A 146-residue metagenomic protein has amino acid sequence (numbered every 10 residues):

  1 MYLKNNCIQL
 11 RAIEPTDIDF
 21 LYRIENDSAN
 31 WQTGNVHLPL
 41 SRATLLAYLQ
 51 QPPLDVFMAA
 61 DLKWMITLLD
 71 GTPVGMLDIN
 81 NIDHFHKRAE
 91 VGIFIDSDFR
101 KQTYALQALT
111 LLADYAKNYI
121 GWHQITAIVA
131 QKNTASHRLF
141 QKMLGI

Functional and structural regions predicted by a protein language model:
M1-I18, E25-D27, T67-I146: Acyl-donor (CoA/ACP) binding surface of acyl/acetyltransferases
A12, R23, L54-V56: Short secondary-structure boundary/capping segments within folded domains
T16-D19, F57-A59: Short acidic-aromatic low-complexity motifs
F20, T44-Q51, Q107, L111: Alpha-helical elements of Rossmann-like donor-binding domains used by nucleotide-donor carbohydrate transfer enzymes
A29-Q51: Conserved GNAT-fold acetyl-CoA-binding loop/helix
H37-S41, L62, K132: Short, conserved alpha-helical segments within structured domains
P52-M65: A short helix-loop-beta-strand connector motif used in the catalytic cores of GNAT acetyltransferases and, in some
